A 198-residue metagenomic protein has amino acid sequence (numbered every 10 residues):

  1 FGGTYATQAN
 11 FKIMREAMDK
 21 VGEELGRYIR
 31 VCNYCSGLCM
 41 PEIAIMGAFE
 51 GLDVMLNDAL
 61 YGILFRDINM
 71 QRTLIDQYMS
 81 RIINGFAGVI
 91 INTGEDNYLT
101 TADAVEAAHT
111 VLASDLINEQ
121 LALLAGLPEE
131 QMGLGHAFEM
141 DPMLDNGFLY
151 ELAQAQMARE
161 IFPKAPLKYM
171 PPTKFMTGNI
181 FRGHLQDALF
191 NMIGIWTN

Functional and structural regions predicted by a protein language model:
F1-N198: Anaerobic metallocofactor- and corrinoid-dependent redox/one-carbon enzyme cores, especially those from methanogenesis
